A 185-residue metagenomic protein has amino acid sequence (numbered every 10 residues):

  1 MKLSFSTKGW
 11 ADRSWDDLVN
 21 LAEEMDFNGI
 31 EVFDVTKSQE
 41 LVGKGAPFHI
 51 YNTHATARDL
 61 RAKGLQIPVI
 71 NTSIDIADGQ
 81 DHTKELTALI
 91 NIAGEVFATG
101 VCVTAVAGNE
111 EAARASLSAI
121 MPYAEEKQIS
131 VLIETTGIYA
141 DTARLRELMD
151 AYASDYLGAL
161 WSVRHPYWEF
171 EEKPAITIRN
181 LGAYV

Functional and structural regions predicted by a protein language model:
M1-T99, E125, S154: N-terminal pre-domain/capping segments
S6-W10, F33-V35, T72-D75, A105-G108 (+3 more regions): Active-site beta-loop-alpha junctions enriched in small/polar residues
Q39, F48-Y51, N109-S118, T142-A143: Active-site-adjacent beta->alpha loops and helix N-cap segments on the catalytic face of soluble alpha/beta enzymes
G43, Q80-D81, A113-R114, A143-R144 (+1 more regions): Short, well-ordered secondary-structure micro-motifs
L89-A113, L117: Hydrophobic alpha-helical segments and helix pairs
A119-V185: Acidic/histidine-rich catalytic cores of soluble enzymes
